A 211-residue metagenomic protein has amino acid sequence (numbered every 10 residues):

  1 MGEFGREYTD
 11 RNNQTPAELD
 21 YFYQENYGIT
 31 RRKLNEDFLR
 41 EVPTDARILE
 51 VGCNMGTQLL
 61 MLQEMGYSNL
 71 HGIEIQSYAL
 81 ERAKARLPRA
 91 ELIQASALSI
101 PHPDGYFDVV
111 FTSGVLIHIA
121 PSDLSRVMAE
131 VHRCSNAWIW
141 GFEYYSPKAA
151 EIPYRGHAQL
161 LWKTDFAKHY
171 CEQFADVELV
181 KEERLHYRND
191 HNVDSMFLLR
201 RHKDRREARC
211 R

Functional and structural regions predicted by a protein language model:
M1-P101, I119-R126, R133, A137-R211: Class I (Rossmann-like) S-adenosyl-L-methionine-dependent methyltransferase catalytic domain, capturing the SAM-binding
F111: A conserved beta-strand element that flanks and buttresses the S-adenosyl-L-methionine
G114-H118: Short catalytic micro-motifs in class I SAM-dependent methyltransferases
